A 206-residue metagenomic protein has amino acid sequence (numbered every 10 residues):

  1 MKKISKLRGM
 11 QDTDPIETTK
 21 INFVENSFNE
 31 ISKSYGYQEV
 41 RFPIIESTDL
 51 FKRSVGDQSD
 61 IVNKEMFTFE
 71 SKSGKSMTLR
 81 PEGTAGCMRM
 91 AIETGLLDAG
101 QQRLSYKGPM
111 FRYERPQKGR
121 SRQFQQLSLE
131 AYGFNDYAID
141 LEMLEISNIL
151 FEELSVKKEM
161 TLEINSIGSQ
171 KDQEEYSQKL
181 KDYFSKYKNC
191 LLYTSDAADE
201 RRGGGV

Functional and structural regions predicted by a protein language model:
M1-S195, R202: Extended, charged alpha-beta segments that form solvent-exposed binding/catalytic grooves in nucleic-acid-handling
G204-V206: Hydrophobic alpha-helical segments, chiefly the membrane-spanning helices and signal/signal-anchor peptides
